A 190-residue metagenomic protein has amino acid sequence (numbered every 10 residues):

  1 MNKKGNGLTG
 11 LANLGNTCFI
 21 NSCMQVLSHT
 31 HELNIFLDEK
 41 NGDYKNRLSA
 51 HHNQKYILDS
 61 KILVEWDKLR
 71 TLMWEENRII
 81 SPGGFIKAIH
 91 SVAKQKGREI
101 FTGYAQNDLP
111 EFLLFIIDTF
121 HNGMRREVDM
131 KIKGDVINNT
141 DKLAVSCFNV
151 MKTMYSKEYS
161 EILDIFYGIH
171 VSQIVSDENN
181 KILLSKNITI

Functional and structural regions predicted by a protein language model:
M1-I190: Deubiquitinase catalytic domains
